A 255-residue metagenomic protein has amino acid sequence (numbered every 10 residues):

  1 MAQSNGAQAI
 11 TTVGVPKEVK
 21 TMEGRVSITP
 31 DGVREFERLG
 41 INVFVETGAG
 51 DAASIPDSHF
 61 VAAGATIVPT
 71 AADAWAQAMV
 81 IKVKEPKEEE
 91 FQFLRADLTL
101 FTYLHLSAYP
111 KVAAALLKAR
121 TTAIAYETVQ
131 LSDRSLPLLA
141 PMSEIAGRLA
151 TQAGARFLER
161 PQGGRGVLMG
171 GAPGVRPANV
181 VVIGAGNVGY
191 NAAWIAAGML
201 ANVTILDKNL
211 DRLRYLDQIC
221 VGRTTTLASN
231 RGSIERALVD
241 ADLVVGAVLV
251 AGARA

Functional and structural regions predicted by a protein language model:
A2-A115, A119: An N-terminal-biased, well-structured beta-alpha scaffold segment characteristic of Rossmann-like dinucleotide-binding
A2-T12, E18, E88-N179: Glycine/serine-rich phosphate-binding loop and adjoining beta1-alpha1 elements at the start of nucleotide-handling
P16-I55, G163-L249: Glycine-rich phosphate/diphosphate-binding loop of Rossmann-like nucleotide-binding domains
E46-T47, T70-A71, Y103-H105, A125-Q130 (+2 more regions): Short beta->alpha connector loops at strand-helix junctions that form conserved, small/polar/Pro-enriched
G50-D51, A74, Q130-L131, L210 (+1 more regions): Conserved beta-strand edge residues that scaffold enzyme active sites
F60-G64, P141-E144, C220-T225: Short, hinge-like loop/turn segments at secondary-structure boundaries
G64-A78, E85-P86, T226-D242, V248-A255: A structured beta-alpha segment of the ubiquitous adenosine-cofactor-binding alpha/beta core
Q77-A78, P110-A113, R134-L136, R214-L216 (+1 more regions): Short, charged, surface-exposed secondary-structure boundary motifs
